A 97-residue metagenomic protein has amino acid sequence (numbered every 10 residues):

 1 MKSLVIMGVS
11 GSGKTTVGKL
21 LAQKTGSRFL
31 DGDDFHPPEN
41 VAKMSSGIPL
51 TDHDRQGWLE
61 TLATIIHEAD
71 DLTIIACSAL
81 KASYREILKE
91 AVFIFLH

Functional and structural regions predicted by a protein language model:
S3: Walker A (P-loop) ATP-phosphate-binding motif of ABC ATPase nucleotide-binding domains
I6: Hydrophobic anchor at the beta1->P-loop junction of P-loop NTPases
V9: P-loop (Walker A) phosphate-binding loop of NTP-binding proteins
S12, K19-I65: Conserved substrate/cofactor phosphate-moiety recognition/catalytic segment in nucleotide-dependent phosphotransferases
K19, R85-K89: Short amphipathic alpha-helical segments
A69-I74, V92: Loop/turn-to-beta-strand initiation segments
C77-A79: N-terminal glycine-rich "phosphate-gripper" loop used for MgATP/nucleotide binding and carboxylate activation
L88-H97: Conserved phosphate-donor/acceptor-positioning beta-strand/loop module used by diverse small-molecule
